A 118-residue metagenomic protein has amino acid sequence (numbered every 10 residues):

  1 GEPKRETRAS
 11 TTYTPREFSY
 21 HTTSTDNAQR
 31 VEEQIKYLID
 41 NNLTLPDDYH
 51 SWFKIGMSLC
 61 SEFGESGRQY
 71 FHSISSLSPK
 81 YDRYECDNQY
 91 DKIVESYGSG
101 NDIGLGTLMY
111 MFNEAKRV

Functional and structural regions predicted by a protein language model:
G1-N42, F112: DNA replication initiation modules
E17-Y20, Q34, E65-V118: Basic, alpha-helical nucleic-acid-binding regions used in initiation and control of genome expression
D26, S61-S66: Alpha-helix capping and inter-helical loop/turn segments
I39, C60-S61: Ankyrin-repeat helical core positions
D40-P46, S75-K80: Solenoid-like repeat scaffolds
L43-W52, E62, G98-D102: Structural motif
